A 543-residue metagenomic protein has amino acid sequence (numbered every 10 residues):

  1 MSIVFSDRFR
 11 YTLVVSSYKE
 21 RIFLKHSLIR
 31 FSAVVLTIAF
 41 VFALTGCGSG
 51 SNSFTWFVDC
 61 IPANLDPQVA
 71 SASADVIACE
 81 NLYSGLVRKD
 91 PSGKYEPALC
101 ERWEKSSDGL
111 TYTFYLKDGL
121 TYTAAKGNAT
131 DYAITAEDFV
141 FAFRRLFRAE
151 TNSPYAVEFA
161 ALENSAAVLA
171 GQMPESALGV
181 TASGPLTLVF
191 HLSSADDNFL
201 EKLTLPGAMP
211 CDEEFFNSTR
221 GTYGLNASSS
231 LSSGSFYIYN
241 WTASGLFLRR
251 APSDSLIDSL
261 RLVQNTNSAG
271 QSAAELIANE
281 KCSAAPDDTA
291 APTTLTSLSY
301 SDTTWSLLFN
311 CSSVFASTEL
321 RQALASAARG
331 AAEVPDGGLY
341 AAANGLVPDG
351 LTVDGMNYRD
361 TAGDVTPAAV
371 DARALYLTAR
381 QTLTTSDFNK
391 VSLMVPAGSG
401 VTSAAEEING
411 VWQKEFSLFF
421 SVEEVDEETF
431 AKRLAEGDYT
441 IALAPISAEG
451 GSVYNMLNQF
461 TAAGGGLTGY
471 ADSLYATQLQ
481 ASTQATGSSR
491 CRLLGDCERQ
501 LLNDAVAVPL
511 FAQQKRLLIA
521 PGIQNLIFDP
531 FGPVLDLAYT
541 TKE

Functional and structural regions predicted by a protein language model:
F57-S107, T151, L231-S232: N-terminal lobe/hinge region of extracytoplasmic solute-binding protein
R102-E158, F315-A316: Aromatic- and charge-enriched surface segment that lines or borders ligand/interaction sites
E137, V189, D302-V353, N389-V401 (+1 more regions): Alpha-helical secondary-structure segments
M173-A177, G184-L186, H191-Q264: Gly/Pro-rich hinge or "lid" segments in bacterial periplasmic/extracellular proteins
Y239-R249, D258-S312, V334-P335: Extracellular/periplasmic solute-recognition and catalytic clefts
G338-Q381, G398-S403: Structural transition elements
F419-F430, N455-P521, E543: Extracytoplasmic/peripheral linker and loop segments enriched in polar/acidic and small residues with frequent Thr/Pro
L517-E543: Long beta-strand-rich cores associated with HINT superfamily self-processing modules
